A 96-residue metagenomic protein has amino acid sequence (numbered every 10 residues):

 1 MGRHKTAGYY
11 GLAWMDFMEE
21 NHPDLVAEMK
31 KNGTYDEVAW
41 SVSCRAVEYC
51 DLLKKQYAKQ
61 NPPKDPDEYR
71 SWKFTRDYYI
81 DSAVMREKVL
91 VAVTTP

Functional and structural regions predicted by a protein language model:
G2-P96: Extended, charged helical/alpha-beta scaffold domains that provide interaction surfaces
